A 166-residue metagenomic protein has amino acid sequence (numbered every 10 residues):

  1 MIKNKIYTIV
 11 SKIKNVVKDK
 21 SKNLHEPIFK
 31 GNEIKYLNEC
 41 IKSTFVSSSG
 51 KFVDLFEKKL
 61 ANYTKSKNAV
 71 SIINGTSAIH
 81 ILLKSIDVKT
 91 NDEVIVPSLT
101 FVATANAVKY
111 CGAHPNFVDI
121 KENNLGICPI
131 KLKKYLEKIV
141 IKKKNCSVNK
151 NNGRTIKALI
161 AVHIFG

Functional and structural regions predicted by a protein language model:
M1-V46: N-terminal "arm"/small-domain region of PLP-dependent enzymes with the aminotransferase-like
N38, K42, E57-A61, H80-K84 (+3 more regions): Solvent-exposed, non-membrane alpha-helical residues enriched in polar/charged side chains
V46-E93, A107-K109, F117-D119, I141-K150: Phosphate-binding glycine-rich loop
S71, V96, A158-A161: A short beta-strand submotif of the Rossmann-like class I SAM-dependent methyltransferase core that lines
L99, I120: Short beta->alpha hinge that forms the Motif I/post-I loop of the SAM-binding pocket
T100-A105: Conserved coil-to-alpha-helix start sites within the AMP-binding
G112: Structured binding elements
N123-G166: Active-site phosphate-binding strand-loop segment of PLP-dependent enzymes
